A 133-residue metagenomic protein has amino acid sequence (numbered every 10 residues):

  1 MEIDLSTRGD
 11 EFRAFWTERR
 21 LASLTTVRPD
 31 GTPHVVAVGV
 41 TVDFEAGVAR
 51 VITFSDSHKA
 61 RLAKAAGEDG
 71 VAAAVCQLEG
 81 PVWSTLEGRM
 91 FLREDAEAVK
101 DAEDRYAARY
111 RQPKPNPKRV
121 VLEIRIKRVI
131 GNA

Functional and structural regions predicted by a protein language model:
M1-A22: Short, basic/aromatic recognition patches
M1-T7, G80-A133: Charged, gly/pro-rich active-site loop segments
F12, R20, G47, V82 (+1 more regions): A generic secondary-structure signal marking the coil-to-beta-strand transition
R13-A14, T41, C76, Q112-K114: Short secondary-structure boundary/capping segments
R19-S55, A72-V75, T85-L86: Short beta-strand segments
A63-K64: Intrinsically disordered, low-complexity effector-like regions enriched in acidic/proline/serine/glutamine residues
